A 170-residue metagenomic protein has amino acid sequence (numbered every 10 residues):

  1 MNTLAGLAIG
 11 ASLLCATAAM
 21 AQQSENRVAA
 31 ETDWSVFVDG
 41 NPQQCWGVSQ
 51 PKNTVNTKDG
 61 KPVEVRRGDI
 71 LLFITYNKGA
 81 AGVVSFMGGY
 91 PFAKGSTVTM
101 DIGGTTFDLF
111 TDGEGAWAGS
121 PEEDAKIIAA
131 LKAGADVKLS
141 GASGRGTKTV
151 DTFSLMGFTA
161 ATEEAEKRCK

Functional and structural regions predicted by a protein language model:
M1-N2: N-terminal secretory signal peptides that target proteins for export/translocation
A5-G6, R145: Short, functionally important structural connectors and interaction interfaces within domains
G6-A16: Bacterial N-terminal signal peptides
A21-K170: A generic "folded-domain core" signal
